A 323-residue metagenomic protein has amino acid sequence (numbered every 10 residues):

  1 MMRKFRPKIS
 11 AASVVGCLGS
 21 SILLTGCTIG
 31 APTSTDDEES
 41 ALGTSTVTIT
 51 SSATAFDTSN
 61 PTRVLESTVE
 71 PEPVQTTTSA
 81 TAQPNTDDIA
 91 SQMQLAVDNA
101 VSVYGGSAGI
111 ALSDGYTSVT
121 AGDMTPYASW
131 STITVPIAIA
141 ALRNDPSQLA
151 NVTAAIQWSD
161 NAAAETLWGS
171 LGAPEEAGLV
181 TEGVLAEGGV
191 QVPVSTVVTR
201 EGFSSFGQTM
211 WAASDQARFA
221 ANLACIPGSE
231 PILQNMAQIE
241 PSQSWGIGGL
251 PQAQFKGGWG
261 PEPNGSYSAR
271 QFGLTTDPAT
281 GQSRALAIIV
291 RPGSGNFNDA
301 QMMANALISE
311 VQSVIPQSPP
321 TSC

Functional and structural regions predicted by a protein language model:
K4-S10, C17, T25-P71, A80-V97 (+4 more regions): Structured C-terminal helix/loop/strand segments within mature extracytoplasmic catalytic/sensor domains
S79-D88, T120-Y127, A150-A154, A164-G172 (+2 more regions): Second-shell loop/turn segments in exported
I89-A100, I133, Q148-V152, S159-L167 (+5 more regions): Stable alpha-helical elements in mature extracytoplasmic
G105-P126, L142: Short, conserved catalytic-motif segment at the N-terminal edge
G106-S113, P146-T153, A164-S170, V192-R200 (+2 more regions): Surface-exposed patches in mature extracellular/periplasmic domains of secreted proteins
P126-P146, A155, L286: Active-site SXXK
G169-P227: Mid-domain, small-residue-enriched loop/turn segments at the edges of structured enzyme/sensor domains
R218-P261: Conserved active-site loop region of the serine DD-peptidase/beta-lactamase
